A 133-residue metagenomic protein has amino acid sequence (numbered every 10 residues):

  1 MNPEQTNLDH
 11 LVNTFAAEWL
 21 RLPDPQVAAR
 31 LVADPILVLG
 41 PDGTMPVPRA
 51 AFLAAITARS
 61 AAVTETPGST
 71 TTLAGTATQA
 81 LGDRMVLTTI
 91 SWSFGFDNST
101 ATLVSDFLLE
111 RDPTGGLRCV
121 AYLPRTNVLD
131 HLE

Functional and structural regions predicted by a protein language model:
M1-D34, H131-E133: Short, low-complexity N-terminal intrinsically disordered segments enriched in polar/charged residues
V12-A16, V32, F52, I56 (+3 more regions): Hydrophobic alpha-helical core bundles mediating ligand binding, dimerization, or RNAP-core interactions
R21, L81-D83, N98, D112: Surface-exposed coil/turn segments at beta-strand junctions on protein surfaces, enriched
P25-R84: A solvent-exposed, acidic/Ser-Thr-rich amphipathic alpha-helical stretch
L39, T88-T89, V120: Beta-strand residues in well-ordered beta-sheet regions across diverse protein folds
V47, G95-N98, T126-H131: A short local loop/turn or secondary-structure capping micro-motif enriched for an aromatic residue
F52, T72-Q79, I90-F94, V104-R111: Hydrophobic/aromatic beta-strand elements that line small-molecule binding cavities or substrate pockets in beta-rich
T102-E133: Short beta-strand edge/turn micro-motifs at domain boundaries
